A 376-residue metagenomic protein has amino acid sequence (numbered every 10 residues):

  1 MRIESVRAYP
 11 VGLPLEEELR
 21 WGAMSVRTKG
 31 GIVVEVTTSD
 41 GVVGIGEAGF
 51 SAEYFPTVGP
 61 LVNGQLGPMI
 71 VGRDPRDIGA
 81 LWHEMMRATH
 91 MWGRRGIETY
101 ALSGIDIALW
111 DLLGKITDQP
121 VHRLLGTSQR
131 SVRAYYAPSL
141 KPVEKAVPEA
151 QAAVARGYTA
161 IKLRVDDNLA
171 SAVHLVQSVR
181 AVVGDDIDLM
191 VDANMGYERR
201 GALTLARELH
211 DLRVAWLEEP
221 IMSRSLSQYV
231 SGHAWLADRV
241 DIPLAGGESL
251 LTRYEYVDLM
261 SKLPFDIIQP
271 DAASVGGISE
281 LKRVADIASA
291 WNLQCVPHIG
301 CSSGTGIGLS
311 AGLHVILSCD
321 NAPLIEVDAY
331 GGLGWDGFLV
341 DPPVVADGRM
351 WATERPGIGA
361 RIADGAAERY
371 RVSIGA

Functional and structural regions predicted by a protein language model:
M1-L15, S25-V26, G31, I105 (+3 more regions): Flexible C-terminal active-site loop/helix
I3, G41, L66, I105 (+8 more regions): Conserved, mostly hydrophobic/aromatic
S5, T37-I116: Metal- or metallocofactor-binding catalytic centers and their adjacent structured scaffolds across diverse enzyme
W92, I116-S139, L175, V182-D186 (+1 more regions): N-terminal small/glycine-rich loop or linker at the start of catalytic domains across soluble metabolic enzymes
Q119, Y158, I242, L293 (+1 more regions): Short glycine/serine/threonine/alanine-rich loop segments
S128-T159, R164-D166: Glycine-rich active-site/cofactor-binding loop and its immediate structural neighborhood
L163-G308: Catalytic core of soluble alpha/beta enzymes
